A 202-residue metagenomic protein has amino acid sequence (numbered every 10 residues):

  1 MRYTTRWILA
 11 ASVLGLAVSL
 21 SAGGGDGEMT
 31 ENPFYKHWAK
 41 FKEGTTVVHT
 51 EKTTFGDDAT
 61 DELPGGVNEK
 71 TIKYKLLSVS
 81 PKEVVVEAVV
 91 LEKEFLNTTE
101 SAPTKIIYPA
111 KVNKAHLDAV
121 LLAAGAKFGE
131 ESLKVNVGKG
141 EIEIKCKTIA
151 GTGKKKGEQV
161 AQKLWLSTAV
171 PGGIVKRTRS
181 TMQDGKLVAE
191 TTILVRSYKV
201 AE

Functional and structural regions predicted by a protein language model:
M1-A11: Bacterial N-terminal signal peptides that target proteins for export
T5-R6, A22, T99: N-terminal compositionally biased, intrinsically disordered segments and leader/signal-like regions
L9-S19: Bacterial N-terminal signal peptides
G25-E202: Acidic, serine/threonine-rich low-complexity disordered tracts
